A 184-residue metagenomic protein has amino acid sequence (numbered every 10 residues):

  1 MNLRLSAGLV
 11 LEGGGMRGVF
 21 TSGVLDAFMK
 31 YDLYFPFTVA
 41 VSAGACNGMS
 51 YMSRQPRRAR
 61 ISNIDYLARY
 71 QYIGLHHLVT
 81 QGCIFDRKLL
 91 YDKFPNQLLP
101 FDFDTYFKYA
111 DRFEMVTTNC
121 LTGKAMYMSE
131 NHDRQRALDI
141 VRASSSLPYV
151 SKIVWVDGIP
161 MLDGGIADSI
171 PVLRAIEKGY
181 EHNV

Functional and structural regions predicted by a protein language model:
M1-V41, M49-V184: Patatin-like phospholipase
